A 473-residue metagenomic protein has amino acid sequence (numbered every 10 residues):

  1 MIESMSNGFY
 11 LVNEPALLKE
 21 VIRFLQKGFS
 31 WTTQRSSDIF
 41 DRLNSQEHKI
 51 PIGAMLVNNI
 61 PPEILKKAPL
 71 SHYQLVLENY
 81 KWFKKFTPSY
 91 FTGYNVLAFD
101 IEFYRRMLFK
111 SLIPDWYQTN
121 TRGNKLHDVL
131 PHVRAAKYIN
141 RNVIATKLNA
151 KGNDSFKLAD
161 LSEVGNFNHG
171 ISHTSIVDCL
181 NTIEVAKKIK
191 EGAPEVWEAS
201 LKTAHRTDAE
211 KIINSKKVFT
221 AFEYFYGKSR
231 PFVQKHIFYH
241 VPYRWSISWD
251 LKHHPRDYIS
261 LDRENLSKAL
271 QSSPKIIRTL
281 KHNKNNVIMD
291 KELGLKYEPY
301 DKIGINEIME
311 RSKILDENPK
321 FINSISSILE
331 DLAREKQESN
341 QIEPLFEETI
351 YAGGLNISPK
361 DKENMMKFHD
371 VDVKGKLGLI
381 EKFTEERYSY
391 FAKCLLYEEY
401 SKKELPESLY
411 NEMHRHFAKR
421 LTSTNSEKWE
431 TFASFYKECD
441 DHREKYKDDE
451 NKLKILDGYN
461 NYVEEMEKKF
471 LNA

Functional and structural regions predicted by a protein language model:
M1-R35: Entry/capping segment at the start of metal-dependent catalytic domains with acidic active-site entry clusters
V21, Q34-I60, F83-P194, T203 (+3 more regions): Metal-dependent phosphoesterase core characteristic of DEDDh/y 3'-5' exonuclease domains
M55-R141, L295-N364: Conserved DEDDh/DEDDy metal-dependent 3′-5′ exonuclease domain
K202-L280: Acidic catalytic cores of enzymes that act on phosphate-bearing nucleotides/polynucleotides
S267-E307: A short, charged
F321-E430: Substrate-recognition/cap regions that form aromatic- and gly/pro-loop-enriched pockets for small-molecule ligands
L409-A473: C-terminal non-catalytic accessory extensions
